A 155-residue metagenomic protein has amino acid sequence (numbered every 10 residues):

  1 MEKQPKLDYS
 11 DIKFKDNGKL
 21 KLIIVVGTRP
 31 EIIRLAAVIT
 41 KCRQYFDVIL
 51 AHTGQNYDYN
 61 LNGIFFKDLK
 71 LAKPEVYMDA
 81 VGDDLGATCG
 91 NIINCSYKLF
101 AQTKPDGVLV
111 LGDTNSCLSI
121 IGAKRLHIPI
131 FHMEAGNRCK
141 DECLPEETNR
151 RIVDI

Functional and structural regions predicted by a protein language model:
E2-Q55: N-terminal subdomain of nucleotide-sugar transferases
Y9-K13, L69-A72, I121-K124: A broad, low-specificity signal for short, low-complexity segments enriched in glycine/proline and polar/charged
I23-V26, E31-A36, F65, Y77-I155: Active-site and donor-binding regions of nucleotide-sugar-utilizing enzymes
D47, A72, H127-P129: Residue-level detector of anion-binding/catalytic polar loops
T53-Y57, N137-K140: Short histidine/acidic/glycine/proline-rich micro-motifs that form metal- and phosphate-coordinating active-site loops
N56-A72: N-terminal beta-loop-helix "entrance" segment that forms/cooperates in small-molecule cofactor or anionic ligand
